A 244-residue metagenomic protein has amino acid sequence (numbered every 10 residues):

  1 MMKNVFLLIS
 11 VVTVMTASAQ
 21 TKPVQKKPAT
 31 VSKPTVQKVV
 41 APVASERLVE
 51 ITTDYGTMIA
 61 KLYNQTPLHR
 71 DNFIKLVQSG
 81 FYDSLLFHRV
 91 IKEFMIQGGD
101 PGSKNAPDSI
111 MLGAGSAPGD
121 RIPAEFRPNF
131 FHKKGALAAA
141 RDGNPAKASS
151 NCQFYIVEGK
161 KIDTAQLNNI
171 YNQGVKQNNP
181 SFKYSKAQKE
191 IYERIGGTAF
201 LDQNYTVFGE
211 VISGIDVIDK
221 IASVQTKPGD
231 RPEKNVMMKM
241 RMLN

Functional and structural regions predicted by a protein language model:
M1-P23: Bacterial Sec-dependent N-terminal signal peptides
Q20-N244: Cyclophilin-like peptidyl-prolyl cis-trans isomerases
